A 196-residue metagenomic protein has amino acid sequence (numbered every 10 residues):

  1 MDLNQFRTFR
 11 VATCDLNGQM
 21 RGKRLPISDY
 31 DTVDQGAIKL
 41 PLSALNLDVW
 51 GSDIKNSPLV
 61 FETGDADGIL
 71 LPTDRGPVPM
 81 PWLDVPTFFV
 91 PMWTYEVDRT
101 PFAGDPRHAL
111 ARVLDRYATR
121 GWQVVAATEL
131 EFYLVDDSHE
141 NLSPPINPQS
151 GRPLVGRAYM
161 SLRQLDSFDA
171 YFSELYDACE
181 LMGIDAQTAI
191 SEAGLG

Functional and structural regions predicted by a protein language model:
M1-T188: ATP/Mg2+-dependent ligation/transfer catalytic cores
T188-G196: Active-site-proximal, well-structured secondary-structure segments within enzyme catalytic domains
